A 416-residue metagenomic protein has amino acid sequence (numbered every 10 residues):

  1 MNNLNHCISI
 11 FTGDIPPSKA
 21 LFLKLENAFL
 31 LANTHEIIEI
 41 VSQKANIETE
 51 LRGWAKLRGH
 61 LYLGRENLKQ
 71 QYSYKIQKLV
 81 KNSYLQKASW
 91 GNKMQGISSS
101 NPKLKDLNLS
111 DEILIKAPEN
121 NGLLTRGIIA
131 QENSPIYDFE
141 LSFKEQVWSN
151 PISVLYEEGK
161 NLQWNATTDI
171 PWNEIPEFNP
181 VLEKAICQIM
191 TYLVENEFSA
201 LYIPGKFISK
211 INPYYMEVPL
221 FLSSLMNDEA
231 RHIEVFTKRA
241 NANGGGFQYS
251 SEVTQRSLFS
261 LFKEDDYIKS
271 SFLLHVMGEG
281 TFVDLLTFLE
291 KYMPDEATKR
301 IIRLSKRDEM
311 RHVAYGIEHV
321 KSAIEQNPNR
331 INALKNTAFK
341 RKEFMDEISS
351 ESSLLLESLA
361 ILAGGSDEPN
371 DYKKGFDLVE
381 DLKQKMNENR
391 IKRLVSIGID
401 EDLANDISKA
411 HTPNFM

Functional and structural regions predicted by a protein language model:
M1-R52, K56-E119: Intrinsic disorder
R52, T237, T287, I391: Short glycine-/small-residue-rich flexible loop motifs, especially phosphate/cofactor-binding loops
G53-G59, N241, K291-P294, E325: Short, surface-exposed basic-aromatic patches at helix termini and helix-loop junctions that form
A55, L193-L201, L222-A240, H275-V283 (+3 more regions): Alpha-helical transition-metal enzyme core signature, strongest for iron centers
G64, L85-L220, N241-G246, V253 (+2 more regions): Terminal targeting/low-complexity segments that flank the catalytic cores of oxidoreductases
G205-S209, T287-E290, R303, I317 (+1 more regions): Amphipathic alpha-helical segments within well-ordered protein domains
K238-V313, K340-R341: Active-site-proximal alpha-helical scaffolds that flank and shape metal-associated catalytic sites
I301-S305, G316-R341: A beta-strand-loop signature enriched in Asp, Gly, Thr, and Trp that corresponds to the sialidase/neuraminidase Asp-box
